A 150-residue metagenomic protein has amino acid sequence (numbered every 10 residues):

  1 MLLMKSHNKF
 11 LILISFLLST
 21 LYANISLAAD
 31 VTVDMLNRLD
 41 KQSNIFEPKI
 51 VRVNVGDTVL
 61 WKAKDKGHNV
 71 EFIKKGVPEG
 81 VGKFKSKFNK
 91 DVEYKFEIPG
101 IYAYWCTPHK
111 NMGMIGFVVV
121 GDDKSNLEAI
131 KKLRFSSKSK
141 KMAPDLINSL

Functional and structural regions predicted by a protein language model:
L2-I12: Bacterial N-terminal signal peptides that target proteins for export
L13-S15, S26: Residues marking helix boundaries in flexible regions
F16-T20: Sec-dependent N-terminal signal peptides of Gram-positive bacterial secreted proteins and lipoproteins
S26-L150: Extracytoplasmic copper-binding redox domains, predominantly the cupredoxin/blue-copper superfamily
